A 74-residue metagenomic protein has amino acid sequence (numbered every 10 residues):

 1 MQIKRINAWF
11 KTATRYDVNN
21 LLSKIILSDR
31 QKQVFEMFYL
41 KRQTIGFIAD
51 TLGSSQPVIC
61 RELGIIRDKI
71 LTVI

Functional and structural regions predicted by a protein language model:
M1-W9: General nucleic-acid-binding
F10-K24: Short, Lys/Arg-enriched N-terminal segment that forms or immediately precedes the first helix of a structured domain
K24-Q31: Short helix-coil-helix linker/hinge
V34-F35: A short pre-motif secondary-structure segment
K41-V58: Helix-turn-helix DNA-binding module
E62: Residues in the recognition helix of alpha-helical DNA-binding motifs
I65-I74: C-terminal flanking helix
